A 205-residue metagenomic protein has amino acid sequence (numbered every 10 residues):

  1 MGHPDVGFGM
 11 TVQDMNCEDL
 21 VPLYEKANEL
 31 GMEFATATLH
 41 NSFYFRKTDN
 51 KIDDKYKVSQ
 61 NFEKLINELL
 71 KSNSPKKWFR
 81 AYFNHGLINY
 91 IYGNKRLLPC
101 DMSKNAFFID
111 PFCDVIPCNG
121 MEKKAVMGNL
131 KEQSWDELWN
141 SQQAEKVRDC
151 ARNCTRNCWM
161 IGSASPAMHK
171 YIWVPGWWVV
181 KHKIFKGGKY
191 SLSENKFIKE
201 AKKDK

Functional and structural regions predicted by a protein language model:
M1-A106, D110-I116, G120-N129, F197-K205: Radical SAM enzyme [4Fe-4S]-AdoMet core and its adjacent flexible, acidic and glycine-rich loops/tails across
L97, V115-K205: Flexible mid-to-C-terminal extensions adjoining Fe-S/redox cofactors in radical SAM and related proteins
